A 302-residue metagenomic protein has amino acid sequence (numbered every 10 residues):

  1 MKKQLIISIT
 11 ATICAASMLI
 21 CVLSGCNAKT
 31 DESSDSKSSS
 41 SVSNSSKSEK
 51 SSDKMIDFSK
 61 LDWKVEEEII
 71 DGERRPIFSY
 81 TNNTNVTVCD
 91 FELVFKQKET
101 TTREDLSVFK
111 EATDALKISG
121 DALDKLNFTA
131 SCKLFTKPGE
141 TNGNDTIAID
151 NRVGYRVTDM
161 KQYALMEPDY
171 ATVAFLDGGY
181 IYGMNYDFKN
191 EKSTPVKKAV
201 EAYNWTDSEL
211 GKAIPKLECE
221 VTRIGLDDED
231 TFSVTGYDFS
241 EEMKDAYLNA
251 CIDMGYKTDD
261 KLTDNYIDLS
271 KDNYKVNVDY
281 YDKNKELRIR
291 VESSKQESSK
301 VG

Functional and structural regions predicted by a protein language model:
M1-S24: Sec-dependent bacterial lipoprotein signal peptides
V22-K47: Bacterial lipoprotein signal-peptidase II cleavage site
E49-E66, K192-S233, Q296-V301: Compositionally biased P/S/T/G-rich terminal and signal peptide-adjacent segments that lie outside catalytic cores
I69, Q97-G120: Short aromatic-acidic-glycine turn motif
G72-N82, K216-D260: Terminal, regulation- and interaction-focused segments at domain boundaries
S79-T87, Q97-T101: Asparagine-centered strand-capping/turn motif at beta-strand->loop junctions
V86-V94, E104-K110, A246: Short, hydrophobic/aromatic beta-strand segments
A112-S193, N273: Short, solvent-exposed, Trp/other aromatic-anchored flexible loops in extracytoplasmic proteins
